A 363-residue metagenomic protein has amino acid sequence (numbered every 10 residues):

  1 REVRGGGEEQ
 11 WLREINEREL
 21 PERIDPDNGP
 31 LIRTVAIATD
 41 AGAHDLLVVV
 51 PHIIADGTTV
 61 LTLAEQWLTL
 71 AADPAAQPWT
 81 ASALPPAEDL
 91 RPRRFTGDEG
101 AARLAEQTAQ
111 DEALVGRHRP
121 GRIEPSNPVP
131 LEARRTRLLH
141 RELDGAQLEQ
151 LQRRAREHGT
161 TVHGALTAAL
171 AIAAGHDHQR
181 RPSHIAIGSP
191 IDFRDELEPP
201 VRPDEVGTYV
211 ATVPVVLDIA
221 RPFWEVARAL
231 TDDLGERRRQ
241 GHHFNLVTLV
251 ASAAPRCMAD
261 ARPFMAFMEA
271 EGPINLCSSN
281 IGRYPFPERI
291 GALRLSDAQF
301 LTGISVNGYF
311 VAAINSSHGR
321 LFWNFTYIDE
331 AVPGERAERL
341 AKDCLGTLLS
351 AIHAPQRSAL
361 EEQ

Functional and structural regions predicted by a protein language model:
R1-E14, V49-A55, R91-R103, V129-A146 (+5 more regions): Acyl-group handling in specialized metabolite and lipid biosynthesis
R1-T58, T62-E65, T69-D73, L139: Acyl-thioester-dependent condensation/acyltransferase catalytic cores
R1-V3, S82-F95, G100-A105, R154-A169 (+1 more regions): Short, charge-rich amphipathic segments
E8, D40-A41, E124-P130, D144-L148 (+3 more regions): Short amphipathic alpha-helical segments, especially helix-boundary/capping motifs
E8-I32, G175-Q363: Acyl-thioester-dependent acyl-group transfer interface
Q10, I54, T58, T62 (+3 more regions): Non-catalytic, low-complexity flexible loops and terminal extensions
I15-N16, L46-V50, T59-A71, Q147-A155 (+4 more regions): Structural preference for long, well-ordered alpha-helical segments in enzyme cores
N28-L47, N127-D195, R320-N324: Gly/Ser/Thr-rich phosphate-binding loops and adjoining beta-strand/alpha-helix segments that form adenosine-phosphate
